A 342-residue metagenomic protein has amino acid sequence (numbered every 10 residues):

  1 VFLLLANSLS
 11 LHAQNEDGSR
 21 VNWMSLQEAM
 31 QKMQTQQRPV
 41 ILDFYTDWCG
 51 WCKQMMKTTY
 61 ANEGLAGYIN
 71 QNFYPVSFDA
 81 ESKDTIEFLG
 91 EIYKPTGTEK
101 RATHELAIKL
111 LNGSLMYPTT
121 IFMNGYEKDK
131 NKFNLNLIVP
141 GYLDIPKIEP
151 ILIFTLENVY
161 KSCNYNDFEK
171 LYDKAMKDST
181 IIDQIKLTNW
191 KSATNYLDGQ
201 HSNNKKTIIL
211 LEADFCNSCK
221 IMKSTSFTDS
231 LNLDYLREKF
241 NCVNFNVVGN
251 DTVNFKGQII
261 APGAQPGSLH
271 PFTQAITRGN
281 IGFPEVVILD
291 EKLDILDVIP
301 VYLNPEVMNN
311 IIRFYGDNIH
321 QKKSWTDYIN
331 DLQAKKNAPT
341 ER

Functional and structural regions predicted by a protein language model:
V1-E16: Bacterial Sec-dependent N-terminal signal peptides
N15-R20, I92-Y93, N136-V139, I181-K186 (+2 more regions): Second-shell loop/turn segments in exported
R20, M24, P39, D43 (+9 more regions): Soluble non-cytosolic domains of exported or imported proteins
N22-V40, I69, L187-T207: A short beta-strand-turn-helix
E28-M30, E63-N131, L137, I145 (+6 more regions): Thioredoxin-like thiol-disulfide oxidoreductase module
Q36-G50, P75, Q200-K220, C242: Short active-site neighborhood of thiol/selenol oxidoreductases, capturing the structured segment around
K53-K57, K220-S224: Detector for the c-type heme attachment site
L135-N195, V301-R342: Thiol-/selenol-based redox modules, centered on thioredoxin-like and closely related oxidoreductase domains
